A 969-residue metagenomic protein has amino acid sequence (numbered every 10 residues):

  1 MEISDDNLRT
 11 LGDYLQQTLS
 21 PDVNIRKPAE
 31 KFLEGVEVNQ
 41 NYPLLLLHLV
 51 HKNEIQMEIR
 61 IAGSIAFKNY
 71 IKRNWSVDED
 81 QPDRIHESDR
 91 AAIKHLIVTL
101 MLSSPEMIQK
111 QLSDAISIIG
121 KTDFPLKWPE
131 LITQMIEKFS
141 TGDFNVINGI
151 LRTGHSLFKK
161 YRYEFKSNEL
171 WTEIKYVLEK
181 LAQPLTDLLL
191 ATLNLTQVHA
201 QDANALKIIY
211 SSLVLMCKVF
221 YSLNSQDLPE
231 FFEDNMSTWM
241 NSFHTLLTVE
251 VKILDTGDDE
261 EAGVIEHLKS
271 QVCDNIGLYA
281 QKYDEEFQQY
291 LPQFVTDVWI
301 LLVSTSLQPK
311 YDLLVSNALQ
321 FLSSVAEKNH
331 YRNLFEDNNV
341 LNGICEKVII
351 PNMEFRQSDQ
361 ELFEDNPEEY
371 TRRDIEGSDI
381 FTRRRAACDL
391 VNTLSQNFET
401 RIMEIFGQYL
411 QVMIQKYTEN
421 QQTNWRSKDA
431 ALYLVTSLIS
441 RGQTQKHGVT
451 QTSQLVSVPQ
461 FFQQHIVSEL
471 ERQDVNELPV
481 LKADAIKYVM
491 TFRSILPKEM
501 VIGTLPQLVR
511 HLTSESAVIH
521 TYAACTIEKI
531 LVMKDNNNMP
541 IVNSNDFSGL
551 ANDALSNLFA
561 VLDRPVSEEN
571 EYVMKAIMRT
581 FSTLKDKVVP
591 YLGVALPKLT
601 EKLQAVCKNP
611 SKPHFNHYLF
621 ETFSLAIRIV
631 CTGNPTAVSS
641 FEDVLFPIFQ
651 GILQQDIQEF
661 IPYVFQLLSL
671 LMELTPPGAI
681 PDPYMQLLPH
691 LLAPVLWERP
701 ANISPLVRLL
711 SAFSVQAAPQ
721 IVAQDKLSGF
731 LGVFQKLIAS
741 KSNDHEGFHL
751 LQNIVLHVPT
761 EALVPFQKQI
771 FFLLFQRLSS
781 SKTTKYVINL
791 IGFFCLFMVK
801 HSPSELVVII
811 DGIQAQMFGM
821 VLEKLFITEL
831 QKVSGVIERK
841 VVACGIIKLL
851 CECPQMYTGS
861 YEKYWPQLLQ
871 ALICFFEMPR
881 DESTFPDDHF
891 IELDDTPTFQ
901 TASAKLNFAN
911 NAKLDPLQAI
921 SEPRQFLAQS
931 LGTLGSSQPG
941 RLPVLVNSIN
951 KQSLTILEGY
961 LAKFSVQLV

Functional and structural regions predicted by a protein language model:
M1-V969: Karyopherin-beta/Importin-beta family HEAT-repeat alpha-solenoid scaffold
